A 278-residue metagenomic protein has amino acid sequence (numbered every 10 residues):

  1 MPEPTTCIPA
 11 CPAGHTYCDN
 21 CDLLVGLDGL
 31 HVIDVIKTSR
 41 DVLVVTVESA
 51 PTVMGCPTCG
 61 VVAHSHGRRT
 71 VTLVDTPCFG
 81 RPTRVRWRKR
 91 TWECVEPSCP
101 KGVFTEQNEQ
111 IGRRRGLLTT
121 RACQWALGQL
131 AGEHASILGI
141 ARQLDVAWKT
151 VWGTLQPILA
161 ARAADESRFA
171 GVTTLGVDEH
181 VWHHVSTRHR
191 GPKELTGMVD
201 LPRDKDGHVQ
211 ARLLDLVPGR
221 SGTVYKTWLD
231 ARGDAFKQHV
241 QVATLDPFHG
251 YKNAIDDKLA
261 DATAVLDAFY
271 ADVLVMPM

Functional and structural regions predicted by a protein language model:
M1-K101: Short, conserved DNA-binding cores of transcription-related domains
P2-E3, G60-A63, T72-L175, E179-V185 (+2 more regions): Short, positively charged, Gly/Tyr-enriched micro-motifs that form contact patches at catalytic or ligand/partner
P12-A13, N108-G116, H208-S221: Glycine-rich phosphate-binding "P-loop"
V44-T46, E93, G176, T244 (+1 more regions): Structured core elements
M54-P57, K252-N253, V273: Alpha-helical elements of the RecA-like P-loop NTPase motor core of helicases
R84-V85, T91, K258, M276-M278: Helix-centered, glycine/charged polyanion-binding patches within enzymatic domains that contact phosphate-containing
T150-T244, H249-D257, D261-A262: RNase H-like nuclease fold core
T263-P277: Inter-helix linker motif
